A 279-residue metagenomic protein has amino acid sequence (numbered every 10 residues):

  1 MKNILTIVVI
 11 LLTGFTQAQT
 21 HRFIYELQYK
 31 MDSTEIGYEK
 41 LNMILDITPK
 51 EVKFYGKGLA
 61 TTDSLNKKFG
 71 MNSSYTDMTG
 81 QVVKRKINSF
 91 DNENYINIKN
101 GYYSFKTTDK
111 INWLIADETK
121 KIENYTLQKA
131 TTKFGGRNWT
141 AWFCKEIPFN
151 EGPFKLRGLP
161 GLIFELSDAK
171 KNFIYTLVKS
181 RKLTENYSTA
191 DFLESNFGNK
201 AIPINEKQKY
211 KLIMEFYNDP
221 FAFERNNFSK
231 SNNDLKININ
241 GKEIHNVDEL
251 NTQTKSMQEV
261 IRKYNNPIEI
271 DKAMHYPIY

Functional and structural regions predicted by a protein language model:
M1-F23: Bacterial Sec-dependent N-terminal signal peptides
N3-T6, Q19, G101, I115 (+2 more regions): Functionally constrained cores in energy, signaling, and assembly domains
I7, L11, S73, D117 (+1 more regions): Exposed boundary/loop context
Q17-K121, T126, T140, K171-Y279: Extracellular or lumenal secretory-pathway regions
I122, T126-L183: Glycine- and acidic-residue-rich phosphate-binding/metal-coordinating active-site segment common to enzymes that handle
